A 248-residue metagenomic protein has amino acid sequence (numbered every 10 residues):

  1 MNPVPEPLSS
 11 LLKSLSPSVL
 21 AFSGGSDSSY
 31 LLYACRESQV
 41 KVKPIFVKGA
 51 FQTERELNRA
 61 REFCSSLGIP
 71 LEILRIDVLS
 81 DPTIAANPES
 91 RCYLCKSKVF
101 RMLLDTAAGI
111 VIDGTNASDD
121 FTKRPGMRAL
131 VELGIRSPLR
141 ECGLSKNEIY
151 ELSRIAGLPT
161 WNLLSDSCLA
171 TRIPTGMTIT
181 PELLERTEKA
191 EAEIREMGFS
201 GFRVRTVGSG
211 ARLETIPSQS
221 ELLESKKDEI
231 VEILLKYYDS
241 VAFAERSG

Functional and structural regions predicted by a protein language model:
M1-I155, E196, A211, E229-Y238 (+1 more regions): ATP-dependent adenylation/nucleotidyltransferase module used to activate substrates
K43-I45, V204-S218: Short, aliphatic-rich beta-strand segments
L79, P174-G176, S218-Q219: A short, flexible beta-alpha/helix-coil linker loop
C92-C95, L164-C168, G208: Functionally engaged cysteine thiol sites
R140-K146, Y150-V204: Mid-to-C-terminal catalytic subdomains of enzymes that bind/position adenosyl phosphate moieties or nucleic-acid
S200-R205, S240-A244: Flexible, glycine/charged-enriched surface loops at secondary-structure junctions
Q219-E229: Short, conserved charged micro-motifs
